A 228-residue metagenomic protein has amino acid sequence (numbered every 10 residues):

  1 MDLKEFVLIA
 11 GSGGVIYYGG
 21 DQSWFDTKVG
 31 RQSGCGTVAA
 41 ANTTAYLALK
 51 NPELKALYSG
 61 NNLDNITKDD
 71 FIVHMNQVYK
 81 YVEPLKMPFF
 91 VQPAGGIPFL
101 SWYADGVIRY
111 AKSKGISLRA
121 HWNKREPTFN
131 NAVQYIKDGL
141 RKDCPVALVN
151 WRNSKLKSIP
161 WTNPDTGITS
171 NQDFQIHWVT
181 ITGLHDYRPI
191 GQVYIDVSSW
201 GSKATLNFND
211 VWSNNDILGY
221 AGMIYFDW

Functional and structural regions predicted by a protein language model:
M1-W102: Active-site-adjacent structural segments surrounding the nucleophilic cysteine of cysteine proteases and isopeptidases
G36-A39, R152, G183-H185, G201: Short, flexible loop/turn elements at secondary-structure junctions
W102-Y103, I116: A charged nuclease-like catalytic/ligand-binding cleft shared by nucleic-acid processing domains
G106-K112: Amphipathic heptad-repeat coiled-coil/leucine-zipper-like oligomerization helices
G115-P127: Catalytic cysteine-centered active-site loop
P127-I195: Active-site-adjacent substructure of cysteine-protease-like catalytic cores
V193-W228: Low-complexity, Gly/Ser/Thr/Pro-rich intrinsically disordered linker/tail segments
